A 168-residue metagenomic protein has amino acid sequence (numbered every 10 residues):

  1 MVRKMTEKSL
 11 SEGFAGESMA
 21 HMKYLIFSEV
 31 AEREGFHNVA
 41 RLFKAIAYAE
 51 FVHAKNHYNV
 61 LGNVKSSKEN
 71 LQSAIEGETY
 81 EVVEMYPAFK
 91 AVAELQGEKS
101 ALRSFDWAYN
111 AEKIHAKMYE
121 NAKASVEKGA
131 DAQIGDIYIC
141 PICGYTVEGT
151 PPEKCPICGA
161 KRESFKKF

Functional and structural regions predicted by a protein language model:
M1-F168: Non-heme di-metal
